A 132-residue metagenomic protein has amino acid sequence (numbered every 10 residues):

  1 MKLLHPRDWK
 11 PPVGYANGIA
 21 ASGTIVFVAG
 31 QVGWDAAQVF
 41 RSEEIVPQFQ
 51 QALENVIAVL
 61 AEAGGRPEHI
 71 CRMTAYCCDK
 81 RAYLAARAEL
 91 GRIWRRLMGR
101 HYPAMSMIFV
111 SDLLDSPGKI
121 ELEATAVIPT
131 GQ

Functional and structural regions predicted by a protein language model:
M1-C71, C77-Q132: N-terminal presequence-like segments and the immediate start of the first folded domain
